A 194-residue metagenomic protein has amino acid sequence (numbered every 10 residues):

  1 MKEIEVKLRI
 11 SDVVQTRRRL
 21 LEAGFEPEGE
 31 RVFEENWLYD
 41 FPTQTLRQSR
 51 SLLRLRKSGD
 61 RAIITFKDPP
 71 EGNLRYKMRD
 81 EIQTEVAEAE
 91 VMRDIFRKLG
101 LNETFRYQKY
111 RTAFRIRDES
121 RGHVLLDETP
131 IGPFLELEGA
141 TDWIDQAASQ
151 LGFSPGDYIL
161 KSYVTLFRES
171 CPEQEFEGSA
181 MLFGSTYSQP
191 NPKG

Functional and structural regions predicted by a protein language model:
M1-R121, D157-G194: N-terminal strand-loop-strand beta-hairpin
P27-E28, I144-Q146: Short loop/beta submotifs within extracellular cysteine-rich repeat domains
K57-G59, P130, T141: A generic beta-sheet turn/junction motif
K67-P69, T129, A140: Surface loops and adjacent helix of pleckstrin homology
V124-I131: A contiguous pocket-lining binding segment that forms or flanks enzyme active sites
D145-I159: Long, well-ordered alpha-helical scaffolding segments within enzyme catalytic domains, especially pronounced
